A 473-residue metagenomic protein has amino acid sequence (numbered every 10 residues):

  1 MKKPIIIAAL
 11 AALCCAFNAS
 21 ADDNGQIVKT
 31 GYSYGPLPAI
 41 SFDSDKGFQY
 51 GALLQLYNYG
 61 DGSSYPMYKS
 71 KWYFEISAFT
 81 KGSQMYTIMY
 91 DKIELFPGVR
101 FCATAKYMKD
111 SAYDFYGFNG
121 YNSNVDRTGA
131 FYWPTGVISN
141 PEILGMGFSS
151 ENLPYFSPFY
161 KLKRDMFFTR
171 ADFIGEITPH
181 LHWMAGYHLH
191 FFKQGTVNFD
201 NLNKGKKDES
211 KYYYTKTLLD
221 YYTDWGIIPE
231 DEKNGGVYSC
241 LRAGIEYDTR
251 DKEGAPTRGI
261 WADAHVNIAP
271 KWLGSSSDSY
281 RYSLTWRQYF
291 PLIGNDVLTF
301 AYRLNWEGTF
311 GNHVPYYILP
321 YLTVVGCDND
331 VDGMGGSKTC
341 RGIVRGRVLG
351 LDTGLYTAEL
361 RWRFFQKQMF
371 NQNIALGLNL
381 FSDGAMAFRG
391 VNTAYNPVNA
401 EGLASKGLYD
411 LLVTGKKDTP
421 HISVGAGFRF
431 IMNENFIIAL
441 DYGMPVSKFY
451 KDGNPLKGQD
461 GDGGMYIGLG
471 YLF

Functional and structural regions predicted by a protein language model:
D22-Y32, G60-K69, L95-F101, E176-H180 (+7 more regions): Short loop/turn motifs that connect adjacent beta-strands in outer-membrane beta-barrel proteins
D23-G25, T104-K106, Y113-G294: Transmembrane beta-strand segments of outer-membrane beta-barrel domains in Gram-negative and organellar OMPs
Y32-Y34, K46-Y50, L54, Y68-S70 (+9 more regions): Residues that define the transmembrane beta-barrel architecture of outer-membrane proteins
I40-F42, A52-L56, W72-A78, I88 (+14 more regions): Transmembrane beta-barrel strands of outer-membrane/channel proteins
S63, I76-D165, N305-M334, F449-K451 (+1 more regions): Outer-membrane beta-barrel translocator/channel fold
P66-M67, M85-I88, Y113-Y121, G195-L202 (+6 more regions): Outer-membrane beta-barrel translocator domains and adjoining extracellular loop/strand segments of Gram-negative
D231, L241-G244, K252-Q372, F388-G390 (+2 more regions): C-terminal outer-membrane beta-barrel translocator/porin domains of Gram-negative envelope proteins and their
F430, N435, Q459-F473: Outer-membrane beta-barrel "beta-signal"
